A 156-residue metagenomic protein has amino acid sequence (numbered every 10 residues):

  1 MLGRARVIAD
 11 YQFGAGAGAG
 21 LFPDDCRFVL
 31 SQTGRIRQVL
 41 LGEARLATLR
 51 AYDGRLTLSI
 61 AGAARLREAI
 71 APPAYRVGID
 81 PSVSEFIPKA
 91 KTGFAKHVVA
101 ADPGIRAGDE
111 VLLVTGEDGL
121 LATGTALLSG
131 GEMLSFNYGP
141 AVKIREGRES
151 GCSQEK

Functional and structural regions predicted by a protein language model:
V7-I8, Q12-C26, G42-A107, V111-K156: Beta-strand/loop-dominated core regions that host nucleotide or nucleotide-derived cofactor-binding catalytic loops
R27, R37-Q38: Extracytoplasmic beta-rich ectodomain segments of secreted or membrane-anchored proteins
S31-I36, I105-D109: A short, compositionally biased
